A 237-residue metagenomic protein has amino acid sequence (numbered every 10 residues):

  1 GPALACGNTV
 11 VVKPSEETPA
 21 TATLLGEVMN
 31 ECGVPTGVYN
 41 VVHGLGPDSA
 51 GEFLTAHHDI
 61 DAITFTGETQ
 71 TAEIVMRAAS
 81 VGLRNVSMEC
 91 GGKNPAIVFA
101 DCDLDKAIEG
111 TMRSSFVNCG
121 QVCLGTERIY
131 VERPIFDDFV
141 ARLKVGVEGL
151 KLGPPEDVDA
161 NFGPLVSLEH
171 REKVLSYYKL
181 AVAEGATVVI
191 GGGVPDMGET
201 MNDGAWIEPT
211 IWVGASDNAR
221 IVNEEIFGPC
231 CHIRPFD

Functional and structural regions predicted by a protein language model:
G1-G37, D61, L83, D105 (+1 more regions): Conserved small-residue-rich beta-alpha loop and adjacent elements that most often cradle the phosphate/pyrophosphate
N8, K13-S15, H43, T66 (+1 more regions): Short beta->alpha connector loops at strand-helix junctions that form conserved, small/polar/Pro-enriched
E17-A20, D48-S49, T69-T71, V81: Short alpha-helical
E17-T18, G46, A96, V131: Glycine-/small-residue-rich active-site loops that bind phosphorylated ligands and cofactors
G33, A56, A62, Q70-D217 (+1 more regions): ALDH superfamily catalytic-core signature
N40-T64: A structured beta-alpha segment of the ubiquitous adenosine-cofactor-binding alpha/beta core
G46-A50, G92, D237: Short helix-initiation/N-cap motifs at beta->coil->alpha
P229: Glycine-rich nucleotide-phosphate-binding loops and adjacent flexible coil segments
